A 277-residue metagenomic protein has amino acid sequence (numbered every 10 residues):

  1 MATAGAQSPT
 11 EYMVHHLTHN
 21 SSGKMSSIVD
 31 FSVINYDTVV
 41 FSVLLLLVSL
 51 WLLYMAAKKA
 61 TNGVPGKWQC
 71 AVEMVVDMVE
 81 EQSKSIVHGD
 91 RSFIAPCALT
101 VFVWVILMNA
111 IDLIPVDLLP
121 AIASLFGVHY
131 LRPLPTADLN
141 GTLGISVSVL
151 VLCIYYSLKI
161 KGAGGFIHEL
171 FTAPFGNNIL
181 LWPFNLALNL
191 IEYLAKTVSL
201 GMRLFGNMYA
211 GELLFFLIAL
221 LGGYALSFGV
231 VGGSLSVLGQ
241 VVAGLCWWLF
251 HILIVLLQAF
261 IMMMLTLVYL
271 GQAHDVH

Functional and structural regions predicted by a protein language model:
M1-H277: Selective transmembrane helix interface/packing segments
